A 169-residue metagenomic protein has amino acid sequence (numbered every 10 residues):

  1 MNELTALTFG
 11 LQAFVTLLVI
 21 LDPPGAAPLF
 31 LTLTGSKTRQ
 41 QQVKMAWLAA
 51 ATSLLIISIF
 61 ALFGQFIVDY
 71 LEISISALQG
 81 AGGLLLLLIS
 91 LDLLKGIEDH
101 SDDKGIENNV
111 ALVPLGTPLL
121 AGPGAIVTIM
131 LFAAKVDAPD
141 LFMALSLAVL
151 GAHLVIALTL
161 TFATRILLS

Functional and structural regions predicted by a protein language model:
M1-I20, G96-G116: Small-residue-enriched transmembrane helix starts and helix-helix packing motifs in multi-pass inner-membrane proteins
N2-T5, G64-S74, I129-A144, I166-S169: Membrane-interface helix termini and inter-helical loops of multi-pass transporters
F9-A26, I75-L86, M143-A157: Structural signature of hydrophobic alpha-helical transmembrane segments
F9-I56, A61: Juxtamembrane transmembrane-helix termini in multi-pass membrane transport proteins
V15-L18, A27-T34, I97-H100, V113-P118 (+1 more regions): Generic transmembrane alpha-helix signature in multi-pass membrane proteins, especially transporters/channels
A27-L31, L154-S169: Transmembrane alpha-helical segments of integral membrane proteins
T32-V43, G105-E107, A134-D140, S169: Juxtamembrane helix-boundary/capping and inter-helix hinge elements in multi-pass membrane proteins
V43-L93: Membrane helix-loop-helix hairpins that form the core translocation module of multi-pass transporters
